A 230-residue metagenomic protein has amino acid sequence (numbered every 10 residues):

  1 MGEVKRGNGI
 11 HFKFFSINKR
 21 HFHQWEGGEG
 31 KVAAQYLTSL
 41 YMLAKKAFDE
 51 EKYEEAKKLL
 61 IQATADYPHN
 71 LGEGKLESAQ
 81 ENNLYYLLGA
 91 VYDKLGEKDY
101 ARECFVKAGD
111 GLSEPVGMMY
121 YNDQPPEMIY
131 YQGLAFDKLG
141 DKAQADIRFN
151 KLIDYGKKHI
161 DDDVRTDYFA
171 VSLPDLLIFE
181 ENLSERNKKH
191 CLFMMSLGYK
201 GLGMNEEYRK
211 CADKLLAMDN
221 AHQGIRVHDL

Functional and structural regions predicted by a protein language model:
M1, K5, Q35, M42 (+8 more regions): "A position-specific structural signal for the A-helix of alpha-solenoid helical repeats
F12, S16-K19, I61, P68 (+4 more regions): Alpha-solenoid helical repeat scaffolds
R20-V32, Y67-E77, E114-Y121, F179-L183: Flexible helix-coil transition and linker loops at the boundaries of alpha-helical arrays
E29, Y36, G74-E77, E81 (+5 more regions): Residues that mark the junctions of alpha-helical repeat units in TPR/alpha-solenoid scaffolds
S39, E73, L84, G117-M118 (+3 more regions): TPR alpha-solenoid repeat register
F149-H190: Alpha-helical adaptor scaffolds
